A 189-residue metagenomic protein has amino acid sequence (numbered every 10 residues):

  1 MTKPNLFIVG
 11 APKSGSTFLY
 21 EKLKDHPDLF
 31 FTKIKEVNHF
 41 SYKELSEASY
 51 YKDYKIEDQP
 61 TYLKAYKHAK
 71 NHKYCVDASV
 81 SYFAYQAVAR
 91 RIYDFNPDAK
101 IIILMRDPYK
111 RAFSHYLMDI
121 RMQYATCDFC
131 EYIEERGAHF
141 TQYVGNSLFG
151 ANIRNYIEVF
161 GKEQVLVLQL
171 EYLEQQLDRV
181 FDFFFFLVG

Functional and structural regions predicted by a protein language model:
M1-S79, F83, F95, A99 (+4 more regions): PAPS-dependent sulfotransferase catalytic core
I56-H68, M122-V188: PAPS-dependent sulfotransferase catalytic domain
Q86, F113, D178: Short acidic, gly/pro-rich beta-turn/loop elements at beta-sheet edges and active-site/ligand-binding grooves
V88-R91: A short acidic, amphipathic alpha-helical/loop segment
